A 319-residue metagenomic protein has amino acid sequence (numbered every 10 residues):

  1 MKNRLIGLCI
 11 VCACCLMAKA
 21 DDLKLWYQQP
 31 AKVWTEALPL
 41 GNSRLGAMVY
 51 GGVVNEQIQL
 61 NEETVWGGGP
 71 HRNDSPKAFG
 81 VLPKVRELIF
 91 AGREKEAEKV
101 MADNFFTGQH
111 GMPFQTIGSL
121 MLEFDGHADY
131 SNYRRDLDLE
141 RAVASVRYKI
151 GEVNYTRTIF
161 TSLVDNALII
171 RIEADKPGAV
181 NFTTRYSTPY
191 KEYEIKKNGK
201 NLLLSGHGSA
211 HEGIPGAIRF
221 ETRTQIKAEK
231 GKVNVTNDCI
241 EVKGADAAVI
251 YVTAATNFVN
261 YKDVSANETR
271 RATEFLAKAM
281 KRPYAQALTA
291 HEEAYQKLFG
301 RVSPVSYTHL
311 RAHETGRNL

Functional and structural regions predicted by a protein language model:
M1-D21: Bacterial Sec-dependent N-terminal signal peptides
D21-I169, E173-F182, S187-E192, K196-G199 (+1 more regions): Accessory carbohydrate-recognition regions in carbohydrate-active enzymes
K24-L25, V305, R317: Low-complexity, Ser/Thr/Pro/Gly-enriched N-terminal "stalk/linker" regions
L40, G80, A167, A247 (+2 more regions): Generic recognition of stable, solvent-exposed alpha-helical segments in well-folded globular domains
E173-A272: Extended acidic/polar, glycine-enriched regions that form or flank non-catalytic beta-rich accessory modules
R270-T289: Short, cationic low-complexity segments
Q286-S306, L310: An acidic-aromatic substrate-binding cleft motif
H309, G316-L319: Single conserved hydrophobic/aromatic residue that forms the stacking wall/gate of nucleotide- or nucleobase-binding
